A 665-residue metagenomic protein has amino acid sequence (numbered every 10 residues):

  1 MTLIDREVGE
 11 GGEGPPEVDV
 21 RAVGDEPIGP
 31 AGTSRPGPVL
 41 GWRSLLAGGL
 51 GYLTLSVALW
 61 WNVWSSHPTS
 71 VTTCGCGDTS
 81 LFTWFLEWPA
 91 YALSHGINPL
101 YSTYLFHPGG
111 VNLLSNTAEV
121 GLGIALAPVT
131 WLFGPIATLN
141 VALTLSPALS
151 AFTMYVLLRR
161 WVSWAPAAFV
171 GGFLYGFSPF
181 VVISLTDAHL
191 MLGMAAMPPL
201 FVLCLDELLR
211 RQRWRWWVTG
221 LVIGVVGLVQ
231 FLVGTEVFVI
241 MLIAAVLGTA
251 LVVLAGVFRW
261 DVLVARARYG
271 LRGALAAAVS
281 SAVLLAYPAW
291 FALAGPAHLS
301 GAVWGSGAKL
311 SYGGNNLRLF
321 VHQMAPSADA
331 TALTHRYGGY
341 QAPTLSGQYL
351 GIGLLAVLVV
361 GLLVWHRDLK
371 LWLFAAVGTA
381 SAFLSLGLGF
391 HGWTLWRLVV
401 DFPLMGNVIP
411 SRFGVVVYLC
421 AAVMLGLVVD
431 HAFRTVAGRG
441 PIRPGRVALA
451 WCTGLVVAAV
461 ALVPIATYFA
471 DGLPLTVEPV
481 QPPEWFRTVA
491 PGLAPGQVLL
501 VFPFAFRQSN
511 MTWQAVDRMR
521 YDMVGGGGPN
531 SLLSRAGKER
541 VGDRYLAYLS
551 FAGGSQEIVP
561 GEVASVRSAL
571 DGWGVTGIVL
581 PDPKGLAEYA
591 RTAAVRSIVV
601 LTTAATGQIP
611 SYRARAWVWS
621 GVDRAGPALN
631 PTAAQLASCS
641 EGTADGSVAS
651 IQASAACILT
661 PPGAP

Functional and structural regions predicted by a protein language model:
M1-N62, R272-A278, W451-G454, A664-P665: Start-transfer (signal-anchor) and selected internal transmembrane alpha helices of multi-pass inner/ER membrane
Y52, T144-W161, P166-G256, G273-A289 (+1 more regions): Membrane-embedded helix bundles of polyisoprenyl
L55-S150, G176-L185, H189-A195, P199 (+3 more regions): Membrane-interface coil-to-helix junctions
T72, S184-L192, G305, H335-S346 (+6 more regions): Membrane-helix boundary/interfacial segments in multi-pass membrane proteins
T73-A92, G270, A278, V283-L362 (+1 more regions): Periplasmic/ER-lumenal interhelical loops and adjacent helix-loop junctions in multi-pass membrane proteins
V257-A274, V357-T394, G438-A448: Membrane-interface helix-loop-helix junctions at transmembrane boundaries of multi-pass membrane enzymes, predominantly
L275-A282, V423, L427-A466: Signature aromatic-anchored transmembrane alpha helix within multi-pass, membrane-resident enzymes that catalyze glycan
G301-S306, V456-P665: Extracytoplasmic
